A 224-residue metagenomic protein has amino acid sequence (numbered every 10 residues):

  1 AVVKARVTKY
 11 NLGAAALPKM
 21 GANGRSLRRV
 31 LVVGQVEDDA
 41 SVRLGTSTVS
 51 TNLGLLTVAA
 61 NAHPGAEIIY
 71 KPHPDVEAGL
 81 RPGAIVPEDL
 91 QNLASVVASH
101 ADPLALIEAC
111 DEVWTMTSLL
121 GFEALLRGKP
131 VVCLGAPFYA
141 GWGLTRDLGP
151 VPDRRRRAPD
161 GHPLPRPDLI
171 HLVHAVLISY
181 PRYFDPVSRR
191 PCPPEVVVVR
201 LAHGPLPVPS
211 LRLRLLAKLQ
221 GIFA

Functional and structural regions predicted by a protein language model:
A1-G24, L144-A224: Leloir-type glycosyltransferase catalytic cores
L27-D39, P72-H73, A136: Short loop/turn segments at strand-loop or loop-helix junctions that form parts of catalytic or ligand-binding pockets
D39-S41, A78-G79: Short, solvent-exposed loop/turn segments at secondary-structure junctions
A40-L55: Mid-to-C-terminal functional-domain signal that highlights helix-capping/loop sites within ligand-binding modules
T46-V49, A84-P87, K129-V131, R146-P150: Short secondary-structure boundary/capping segments
L56-S99: Catalytic donor nucleotide-activated moiety binding site of glycosyltransferases and closely related
H100-T145: A donor-sugar binding/catalytic signature common to diverse glycosyltransferases and related nucleotide-sugar
